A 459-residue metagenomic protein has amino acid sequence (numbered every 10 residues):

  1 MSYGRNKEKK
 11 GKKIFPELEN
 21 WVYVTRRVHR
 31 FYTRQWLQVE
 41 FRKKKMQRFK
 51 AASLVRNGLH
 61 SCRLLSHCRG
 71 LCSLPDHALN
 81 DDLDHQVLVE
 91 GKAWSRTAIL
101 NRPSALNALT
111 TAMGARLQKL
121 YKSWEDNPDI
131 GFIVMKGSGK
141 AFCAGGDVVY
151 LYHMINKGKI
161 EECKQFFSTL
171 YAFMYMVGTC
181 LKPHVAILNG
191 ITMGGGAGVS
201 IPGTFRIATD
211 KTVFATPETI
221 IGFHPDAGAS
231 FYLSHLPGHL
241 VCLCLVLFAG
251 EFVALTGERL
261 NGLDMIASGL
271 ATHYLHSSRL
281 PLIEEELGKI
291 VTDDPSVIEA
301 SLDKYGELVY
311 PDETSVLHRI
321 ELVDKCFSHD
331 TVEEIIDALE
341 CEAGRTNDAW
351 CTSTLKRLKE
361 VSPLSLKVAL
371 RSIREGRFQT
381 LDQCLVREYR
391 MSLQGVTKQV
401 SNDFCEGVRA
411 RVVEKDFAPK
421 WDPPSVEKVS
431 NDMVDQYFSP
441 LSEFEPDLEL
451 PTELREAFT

Functional and structural regions predicted by a protein language model:
M1-M46, S104, K119, C143: Intrinsically disordered, low-complexity basic segments at termini and long loops, enriched in Pro/Gly and/or Arg/Ser
E40-K136, T452-F458: Conserved CoA-thioester-binding segment of acyl-CoA-metabolizing enzymes
A93, A98-N101, R116-K157, A172-I187 (+1 more regions): A structural preference for short, pocket-lining loop segments at secondary-structure junctions
M135, D147, V199-S200, D264-M265 (+2 more regions): Hydrophobic/aromatic residues within transmembrane alpha-helices of multi-pass small-molecule transporters
I160-F167, Y171-K325: Conserved catalytic cores of soluble enzyme domains, especially glycine-rich substrate-binding beta-alpha loops
L287, D293-E375: Helix-loop elements that line ligand-binding/catalytic pockets
S365-K420: C-terminal helical cap and adjacent loop that interface with cofactors, partners, or active-site loops
E414, P424-T459: Charge-dense, extended regions
